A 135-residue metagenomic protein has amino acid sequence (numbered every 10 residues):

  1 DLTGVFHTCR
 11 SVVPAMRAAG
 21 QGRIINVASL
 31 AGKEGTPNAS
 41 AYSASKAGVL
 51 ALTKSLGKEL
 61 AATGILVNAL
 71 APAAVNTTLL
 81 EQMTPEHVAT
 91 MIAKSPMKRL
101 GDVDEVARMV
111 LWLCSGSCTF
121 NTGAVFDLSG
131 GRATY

Functional and structural regions predicted by a protein language model:
C9, S45, T53: Active-site helix of classical SDR
S11-R23: A short helix-coil junction within the Rossmann-fold of NAD(P)-dependent oxidoreductases
P14, K58-A62: Alpha-helical segment proximal to the catalytic Tyr-Lys
S29: Residue(s) in the substrate-gating loop at a strand-loop-helix junction that position the organic substrate next
L50, V67, A71-Q82: Short, flexible catalytic-loop segment of classical short-chain dehydrogenase/reductase
A62, A69, M91-N121, L128-G130: C-terminal helical subdomain
E81-S95: A short C-terminal helix-loop "cap" of Rossmann-like NAD(P)-dependent dehydrogenase/epimerase domains
